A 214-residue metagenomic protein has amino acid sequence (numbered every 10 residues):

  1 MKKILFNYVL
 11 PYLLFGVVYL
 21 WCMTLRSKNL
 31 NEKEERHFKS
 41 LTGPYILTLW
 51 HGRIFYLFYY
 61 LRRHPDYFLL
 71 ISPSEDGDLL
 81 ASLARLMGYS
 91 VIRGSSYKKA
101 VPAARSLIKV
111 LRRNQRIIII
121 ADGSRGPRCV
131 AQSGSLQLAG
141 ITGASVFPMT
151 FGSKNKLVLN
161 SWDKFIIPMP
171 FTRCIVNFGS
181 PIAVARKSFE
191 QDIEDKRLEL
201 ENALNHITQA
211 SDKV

Functional and structural regions predicted by a protein language model:
M1-Y56, Y60, P65, Y89 (+2 more regions): Membrane-anchoring hydrophobic helices of lipid-metabolizing enzymes
P44-K98, T142, V158: Catalytic core of membrane glycerolipid acyltransferases/transacylases, capturing the structured, soluble-facing
S72-S74, D122, F151-G152: Cofactor-binding loop segments of dinucleotide-utilizing enzymes, especially the Rossmann-like FAD- and NAD(P)+-binding
D78-A81, P102-K109: Short, charged beta->alpha transition segments
G94, I120, P148-F151: Generic beta-sheet signal
S106-L138, T142: Catalytic-site beta-strand/loop segments enriched in glycine and acidic/polar residues
S133-F189: A cross-family acyltransferase "interaction/gating" segment
